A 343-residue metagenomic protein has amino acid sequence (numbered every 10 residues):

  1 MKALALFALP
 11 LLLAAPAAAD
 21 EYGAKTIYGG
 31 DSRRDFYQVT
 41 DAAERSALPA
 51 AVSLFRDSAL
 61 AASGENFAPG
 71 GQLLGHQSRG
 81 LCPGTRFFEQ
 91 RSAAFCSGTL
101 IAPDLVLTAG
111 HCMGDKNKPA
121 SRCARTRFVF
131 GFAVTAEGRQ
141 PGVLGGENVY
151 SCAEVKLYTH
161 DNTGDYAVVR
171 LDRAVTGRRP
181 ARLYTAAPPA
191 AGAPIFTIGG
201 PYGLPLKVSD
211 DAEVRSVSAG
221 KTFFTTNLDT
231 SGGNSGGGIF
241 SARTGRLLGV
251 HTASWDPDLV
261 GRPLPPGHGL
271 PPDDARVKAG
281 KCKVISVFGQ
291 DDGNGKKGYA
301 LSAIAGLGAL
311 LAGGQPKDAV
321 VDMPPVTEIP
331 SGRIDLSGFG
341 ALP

Functional and structural regions predicted by a protein language model:
A5-A14: Bacterial N-terminal signal peptides
A15-A19: Sec/Tat signal peptide C-region and signal peptidase I cleavage site
E21-Y37, S46-F87, S92, I101-P103 (+2 more regions): Serine endopeptidase catalytic core focused on the charge-relay Asp
C82, C96, C112, C123 (+2 more regions): Disulfide-bonded cysteines in secreted/extracellular proteins and peptides
T99-L100, D229-T252: Catalytic nucleophile loop of clan PA
A109-M113, G199-Y202, G232, G249-P257: Short beta->alpha transition motifs characteristic of CBS
T252-P343: C-terminal cap/linker of serine protease catalytic domains
